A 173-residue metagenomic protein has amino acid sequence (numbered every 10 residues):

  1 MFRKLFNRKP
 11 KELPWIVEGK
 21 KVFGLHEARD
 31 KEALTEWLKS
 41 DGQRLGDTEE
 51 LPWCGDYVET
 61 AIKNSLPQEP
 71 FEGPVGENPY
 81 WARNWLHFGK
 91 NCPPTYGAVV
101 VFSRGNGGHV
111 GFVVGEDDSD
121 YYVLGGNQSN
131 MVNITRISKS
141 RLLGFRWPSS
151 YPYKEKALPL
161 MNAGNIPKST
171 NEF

Functional and structural regions predicted by a protein language model:
M1-Q68, K154-F173: N-terminal capping segments
F2-N7, N106, V110-F173: Aromatic- and glycine-rich peptidoglycan recognition patches
R8-E12, Q68-N133: ...with weaker cross-activation on analogous glycine-rich loops/strands in unrelated enzymes
E32-T35, W81, S138: Helix N-terminus capping/helix-initiation residues
Q43-D47, L86-H87, P148: Short alpha-helical interface elements
